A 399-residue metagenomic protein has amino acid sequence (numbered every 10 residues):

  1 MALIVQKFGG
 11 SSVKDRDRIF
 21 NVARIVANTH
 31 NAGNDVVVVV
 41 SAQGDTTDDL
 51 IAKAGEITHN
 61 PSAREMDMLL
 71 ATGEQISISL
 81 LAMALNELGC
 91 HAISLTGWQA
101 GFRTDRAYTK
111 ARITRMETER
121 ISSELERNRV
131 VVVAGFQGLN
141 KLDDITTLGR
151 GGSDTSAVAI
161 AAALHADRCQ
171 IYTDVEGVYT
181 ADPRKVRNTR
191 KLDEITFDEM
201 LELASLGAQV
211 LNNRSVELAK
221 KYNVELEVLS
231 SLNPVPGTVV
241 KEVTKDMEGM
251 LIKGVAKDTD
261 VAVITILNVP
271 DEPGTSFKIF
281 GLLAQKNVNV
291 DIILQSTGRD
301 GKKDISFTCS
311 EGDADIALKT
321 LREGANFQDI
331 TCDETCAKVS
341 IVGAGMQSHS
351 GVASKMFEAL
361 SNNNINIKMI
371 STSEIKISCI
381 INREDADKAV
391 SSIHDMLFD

Functional and structural regions predicted by a protein language model:
M1-V216, T308, I381-N382: Nucleotide/pyrophosphate-binding catalytic subdomain
N34, C90, V224, V288 (+1 more regions): Short phosphate-binding/catalytic loops that engage adenosine nucleotides
R168-Y172, L226-V228, D291: Short hydrophobic alpha-helical runs that function as membrane-insertion/retention elements
L211, Y222, N233-T238, A314: Surface-exposed amphipathic alpha-helical tracts and adjacent flexible/coil segments at the periphery of soluble enzymes
A219: Acidic-aromatic/histidine active-site loop/patch
V224-V235, T259: Active-site C-terminal subdomain of aminotransferase-like
P236-D399: A conserved regulatory-domain signal marking ACT and ACT-like small-molecule sensing domains and adjacent regulatory
